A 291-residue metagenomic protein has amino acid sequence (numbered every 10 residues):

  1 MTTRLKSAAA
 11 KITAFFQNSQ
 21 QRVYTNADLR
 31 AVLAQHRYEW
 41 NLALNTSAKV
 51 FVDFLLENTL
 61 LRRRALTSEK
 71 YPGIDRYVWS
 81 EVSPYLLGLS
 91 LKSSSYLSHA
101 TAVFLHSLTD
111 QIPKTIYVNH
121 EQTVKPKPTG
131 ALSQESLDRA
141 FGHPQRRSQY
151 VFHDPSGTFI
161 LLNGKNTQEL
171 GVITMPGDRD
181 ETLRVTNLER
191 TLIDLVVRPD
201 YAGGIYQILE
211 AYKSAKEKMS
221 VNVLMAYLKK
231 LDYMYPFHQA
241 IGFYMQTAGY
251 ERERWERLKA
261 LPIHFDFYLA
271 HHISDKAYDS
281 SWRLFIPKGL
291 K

Functional and structural regions predicted by a protein language model:
M1-S95, T115, E121-Q122, K127-P128 (+1 more regions): Short beta-edge/loop segments at beta->alpha junctions of small alpha/beta modules that act as binding/recognition
T46, V50, S94-L97, N187-T191 (+1 more regions): Short, well-structured alpha-helical interface segments that form or flank functional binding sites
L56, F104, Q246: Short polybasic/polar patches that bind polyanions
W79-S80, A102, P144, R184: Short secondary-structure boundary micro-motifs
Y96-A102, H106-L108: Leucine-rich, amphipathic alpha-helical/linker segments
L108-K291: Phosphate-handling catalytic interfaces
